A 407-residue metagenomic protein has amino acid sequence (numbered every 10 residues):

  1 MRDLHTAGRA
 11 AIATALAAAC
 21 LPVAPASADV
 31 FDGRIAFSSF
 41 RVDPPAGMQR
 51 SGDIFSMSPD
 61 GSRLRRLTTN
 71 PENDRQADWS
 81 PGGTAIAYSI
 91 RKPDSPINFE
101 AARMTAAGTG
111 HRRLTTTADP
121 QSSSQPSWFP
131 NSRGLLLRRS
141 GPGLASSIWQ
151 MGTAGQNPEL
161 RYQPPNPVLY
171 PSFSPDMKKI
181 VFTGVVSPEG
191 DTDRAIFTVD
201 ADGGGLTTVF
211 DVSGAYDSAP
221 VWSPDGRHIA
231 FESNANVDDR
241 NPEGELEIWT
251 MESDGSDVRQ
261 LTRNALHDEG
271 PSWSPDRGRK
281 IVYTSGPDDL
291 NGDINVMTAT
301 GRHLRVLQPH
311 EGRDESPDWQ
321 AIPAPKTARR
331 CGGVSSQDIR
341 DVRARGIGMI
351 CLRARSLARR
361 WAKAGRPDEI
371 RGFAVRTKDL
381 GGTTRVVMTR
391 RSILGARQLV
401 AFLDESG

Functional and structural regions predicted by a protein language model:
R2-A28: Secretory targeting and sorting signals
V23-G33, T377-G382: Short, surface-exposed loop and linker segments with low hydrophobicity and enrichment for Pro/Ser/Thr
A26-P325: Sequence signature of WD/YWTD-type beta-propeller architectures
K92, R139, S285, G333-D338 (+2 more regions): Short acidic, glycine-rich loop/turn motifs
H267-G286, G348-R371: Short, positively charged, low-complexity/disordered linker segments
P325-R360: Extracytoplasmic/periplasm-facing segments of secreted or lipoprotein envelope proteins
R345, R353-G407: Extracytosolic low-complexity repeat regions of secreted or lipid-anchored proteins
